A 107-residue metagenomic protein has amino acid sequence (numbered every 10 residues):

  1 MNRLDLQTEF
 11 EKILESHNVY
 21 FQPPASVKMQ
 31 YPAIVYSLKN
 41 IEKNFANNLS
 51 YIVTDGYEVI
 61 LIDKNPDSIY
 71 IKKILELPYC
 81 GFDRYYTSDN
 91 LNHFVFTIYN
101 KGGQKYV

Functional and structural regions predicted by a protein language model:
M1-K43, L49: Small/polar-rich, solvent-exposed N-terminal microdomains that initiate assembly or binding
T8-I13, I71-Y79: Short amphipathic alpha-helices in soluble, non-transmembrane regions that often serve as interface/regulatory elements
M29, S50-T54, D89-L91: Short coil/turn motifs at beta-sheet boundaries
L38-N40, Y57, Q104-V107: Long, continuous compositionally biased terminal/linker segments
K43-F45, G81-F82: Short structured motifs
V53-N65, N92-G103: Oligomerization/assembly interface segments of phage tail-like spikes and tubes
S68: Cys-nucleophile CN-hydrolase/nitrilase-fold catalytic domain and related Cys-dependent amidase chemistry that acts on
K73-V107: Acidic-leaning, charged glycine-interspersed low-complexity segments
